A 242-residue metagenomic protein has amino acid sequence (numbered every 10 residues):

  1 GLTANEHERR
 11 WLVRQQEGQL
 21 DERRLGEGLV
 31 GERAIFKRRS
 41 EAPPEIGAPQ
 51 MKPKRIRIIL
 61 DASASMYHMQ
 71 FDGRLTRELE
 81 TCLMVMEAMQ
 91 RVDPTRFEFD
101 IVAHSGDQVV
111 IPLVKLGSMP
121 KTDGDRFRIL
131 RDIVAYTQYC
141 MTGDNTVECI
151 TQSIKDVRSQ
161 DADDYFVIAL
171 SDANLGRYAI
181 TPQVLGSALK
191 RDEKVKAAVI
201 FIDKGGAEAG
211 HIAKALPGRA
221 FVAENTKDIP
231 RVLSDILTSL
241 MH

Functional and structural regions predicted by a protein language model:
G1-H242: Acidic, glycine-rich A-domain
